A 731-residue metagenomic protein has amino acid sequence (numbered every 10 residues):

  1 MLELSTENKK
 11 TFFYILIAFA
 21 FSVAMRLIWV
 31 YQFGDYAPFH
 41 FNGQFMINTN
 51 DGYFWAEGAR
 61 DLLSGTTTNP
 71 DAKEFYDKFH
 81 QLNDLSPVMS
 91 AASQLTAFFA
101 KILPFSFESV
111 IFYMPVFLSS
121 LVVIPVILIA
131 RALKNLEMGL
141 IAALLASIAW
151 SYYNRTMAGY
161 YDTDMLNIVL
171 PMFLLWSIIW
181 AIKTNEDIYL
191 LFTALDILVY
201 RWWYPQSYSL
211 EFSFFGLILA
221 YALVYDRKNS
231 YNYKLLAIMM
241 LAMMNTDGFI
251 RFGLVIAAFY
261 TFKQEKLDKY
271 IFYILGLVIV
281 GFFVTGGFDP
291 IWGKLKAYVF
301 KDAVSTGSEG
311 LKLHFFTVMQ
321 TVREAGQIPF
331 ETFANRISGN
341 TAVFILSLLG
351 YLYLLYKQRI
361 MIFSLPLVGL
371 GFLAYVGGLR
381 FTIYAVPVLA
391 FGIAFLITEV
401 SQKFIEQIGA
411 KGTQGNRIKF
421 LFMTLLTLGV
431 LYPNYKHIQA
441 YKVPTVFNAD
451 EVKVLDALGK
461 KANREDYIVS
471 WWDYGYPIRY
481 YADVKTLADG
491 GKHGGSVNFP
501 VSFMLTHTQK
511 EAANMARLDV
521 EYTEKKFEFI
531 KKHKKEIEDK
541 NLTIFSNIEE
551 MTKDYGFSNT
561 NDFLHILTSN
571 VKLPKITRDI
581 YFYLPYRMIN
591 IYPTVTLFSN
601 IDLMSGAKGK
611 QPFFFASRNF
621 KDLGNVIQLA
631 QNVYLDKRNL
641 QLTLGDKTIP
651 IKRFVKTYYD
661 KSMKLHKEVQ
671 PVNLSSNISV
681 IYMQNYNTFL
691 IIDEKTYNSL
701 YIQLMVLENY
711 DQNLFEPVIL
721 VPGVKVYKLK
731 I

Functional and structural regions predicted by a protein language model:
M1-F41, N50, L140, V255-G281 (+3 more regions): Start-transfer (signal-anchor) and selected internal transmembrane alpha helices of multi-pass inner/ER membrane
S22-R26, M114-I129, E137-I182, E186-A222 (+3 more regions): Membrane-embedded helix bundles of polyisoprenyl
L27-L133, M138-M172, Y200: Active-site lumenal/periplasmic loops and adjacent helix-entry segments of GT-C-fold, multi-pass membrane
K73, K101, K296-V343: Juxtamembrane membrane-water interface segments that cap and precede transmembrane helices
L210-I274, E399-K403: Perimembrane helix-loop-helix junctions
L219, V255-E265, F330-Q358: Hydrophobic, aromatic-rich transmembrane alpha-helices and their immediate juxtamembrane boundary segments
I362-I408: Hydrophobic/aromatic-rich transmembrane helices and adjacent perimembrane loops
A410-I731: Extracytoplasmic
